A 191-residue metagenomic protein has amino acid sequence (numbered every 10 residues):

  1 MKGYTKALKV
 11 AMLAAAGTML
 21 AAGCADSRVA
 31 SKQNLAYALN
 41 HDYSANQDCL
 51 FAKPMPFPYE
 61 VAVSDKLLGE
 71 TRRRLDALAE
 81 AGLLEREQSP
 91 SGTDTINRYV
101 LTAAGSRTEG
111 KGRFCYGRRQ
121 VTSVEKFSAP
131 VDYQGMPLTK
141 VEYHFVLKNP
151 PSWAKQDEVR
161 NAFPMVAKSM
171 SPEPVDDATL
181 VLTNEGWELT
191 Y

Functional and structural regions predicted by a protein language model:
K2-M12: Bacterial N-terminal signal peptides that target proteins for export
L20-G23: C-terminal motif of bacterial Sec signal peptides marking the signal peptidase cleavage site
A25-R28: Bacterial signal peptide processing site
Y43-R73: Post-signal-peptide N-terminal segment of Sec-exported extracytoplasmic proteins
L67-E85: Basic amphipathic alpha-helical segments that dock to polyanions
A81, E85-R119, F127: Accessory beta->alpha helical hairpin/"wing" motif in late/C-terminal subdomains of nucleic-acid enzymes
E85, K140-K148, W153-A154, P164-Y191: Short beta-strand edge/turn micro-motifs at domain boundaries
A103-G117, P150-S171: Mixed-charge, low-complexity intrinsically disordered segments
